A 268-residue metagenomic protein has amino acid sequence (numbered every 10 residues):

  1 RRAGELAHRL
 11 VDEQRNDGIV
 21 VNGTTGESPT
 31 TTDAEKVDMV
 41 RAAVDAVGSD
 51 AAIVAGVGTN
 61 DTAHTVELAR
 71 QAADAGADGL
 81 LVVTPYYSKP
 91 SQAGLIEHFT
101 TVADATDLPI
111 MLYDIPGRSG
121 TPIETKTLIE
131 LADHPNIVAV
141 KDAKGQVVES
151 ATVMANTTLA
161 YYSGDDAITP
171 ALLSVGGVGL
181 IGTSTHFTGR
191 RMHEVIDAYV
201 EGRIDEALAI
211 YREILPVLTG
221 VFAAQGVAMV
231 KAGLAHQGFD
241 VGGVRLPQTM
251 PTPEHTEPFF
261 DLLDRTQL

Functional and structural regions predicted by a protein language model:
R1-G120, I129-E130: Active-site beta->alpha loop and helix N-cap motifs at the rims of alpha/beta catalytic domains
A3, K36, V40, T65 (+7 more regions): A general structural signal for well-ordered alpha-helical segments in protein cores
R9-N16, S174-G177, I181-L268: C-terminal alpha-helical cap/extension of soluble enzyme domains
N16, V21-T24, V54-G56, A77 (+7 more regions): Short glycine/serine/threonine-biased micro-segments
V21, G26-P29, T59-D61, V82 (+6 more regions): Short, flexible micro-motifs
D45-A51, A75-G76, A105-L108, D133-N136 (+4 more regions): Short helix-capping segments at alpha-helix termini
D104-A105, P116-F222: Catalytic alpha/beta core domains of metabolic enzymes, predominantly
